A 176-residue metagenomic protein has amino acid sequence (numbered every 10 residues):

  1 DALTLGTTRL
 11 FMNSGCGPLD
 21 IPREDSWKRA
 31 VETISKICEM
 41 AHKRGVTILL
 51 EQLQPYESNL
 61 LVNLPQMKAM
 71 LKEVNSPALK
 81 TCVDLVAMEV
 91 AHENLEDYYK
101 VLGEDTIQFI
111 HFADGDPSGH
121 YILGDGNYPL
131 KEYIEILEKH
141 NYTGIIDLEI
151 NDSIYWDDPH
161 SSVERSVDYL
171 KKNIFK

Functional and structural regions predicted by a protein language model:
D1-K80, V90: Active-site acidic/histidine proton-transfer and metal-coordination neighborhood in alpha/beta enzyme cores
G6-T8, L61-V83, M88-K176: Histidine-acidic metal/acid-base catalytic patches
